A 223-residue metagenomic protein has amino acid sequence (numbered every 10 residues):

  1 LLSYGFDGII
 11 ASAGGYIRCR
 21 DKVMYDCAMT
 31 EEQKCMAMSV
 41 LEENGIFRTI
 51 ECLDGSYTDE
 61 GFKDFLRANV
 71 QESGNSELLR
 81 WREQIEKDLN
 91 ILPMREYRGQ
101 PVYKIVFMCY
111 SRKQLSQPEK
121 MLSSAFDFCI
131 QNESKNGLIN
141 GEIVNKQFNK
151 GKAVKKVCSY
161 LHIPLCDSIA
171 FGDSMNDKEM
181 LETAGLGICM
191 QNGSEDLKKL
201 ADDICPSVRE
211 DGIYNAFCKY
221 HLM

Functional and structural regions predicted by a protein language model:
L1-E72: Active-site phosphate-binding/coordination module
L1-L2, K22-V23, P118-K120, E182-T183 (+1 more regions): Short amphipathic alpha-helical segments
Y4-G5, A13, L122-A125, T183-A184 (+1 more regions): Short, structured coil segments at secondary-structure junctions
F6-S12, F128-I130, G187-N192, C205-S207: Short hydrophobic/aromatic-enriched beta-strand-loop microsegments
R18-D21, G99-P101, N136-L138, E182 (+1 more regions): Short glycine-enriched loop/turn motifs at secondary-structure junctions
V40, E51-F171: Conserved acidic, metal-coordinating active-site core of Asp-based, Mg2+-dependent phosphoryl-transfer enzymes
N140-M223: Mg2+-dependent phosphoryl-transfer enzymes with acidic/Ser/Thr/Gly-rich catalytic loops
